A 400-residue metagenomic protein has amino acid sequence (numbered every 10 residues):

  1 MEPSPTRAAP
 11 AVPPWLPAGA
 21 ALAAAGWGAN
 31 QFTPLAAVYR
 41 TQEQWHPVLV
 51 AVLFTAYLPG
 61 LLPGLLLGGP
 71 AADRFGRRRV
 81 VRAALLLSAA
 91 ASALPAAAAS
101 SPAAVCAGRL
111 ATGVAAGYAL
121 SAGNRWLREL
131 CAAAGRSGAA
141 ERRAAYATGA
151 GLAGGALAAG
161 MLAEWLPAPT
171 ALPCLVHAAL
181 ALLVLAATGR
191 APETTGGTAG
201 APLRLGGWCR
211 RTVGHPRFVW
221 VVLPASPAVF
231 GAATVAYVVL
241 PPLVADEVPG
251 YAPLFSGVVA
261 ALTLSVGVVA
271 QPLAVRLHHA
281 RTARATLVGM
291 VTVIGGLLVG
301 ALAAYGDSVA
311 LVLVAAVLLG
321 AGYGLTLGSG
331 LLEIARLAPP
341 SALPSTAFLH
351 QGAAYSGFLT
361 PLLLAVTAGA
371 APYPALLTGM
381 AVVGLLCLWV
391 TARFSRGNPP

Functional and structural regions predicted by a protein language model:
L62-S100: Conserved MFS/SLC helix-loop-helix module at the cytosolic interface between two early adjacent transmembrane helices
R79-L94, R284-G300, T378, V382: Structural signature of the two symmetry-related core transmembrane helices
G108-T148: Cytoplasmic helix-loop-helix junction between adjacent transmembrane helices in 12-TM secondary transporters
R136-G189: Helix-loop-helix hairpin linking two adjacent transmembrane segments in secondary transporters
A171-T188, A375-S395: Symmetry-related core transmembrane helices of the 12-TM Major Facilitator Superfamily/SLC fold
S256-H279, G289-G296: Transmembrane alpha-helices of Major Facilitator/SLC transporters
A283-G328: C-terminal transmembrane helical hairpin of 12-TM major facilitator-type secondary transporters
Y323, S329-A381: A late C-terminal transmembrane helix in Major Facilitator Superfamily
